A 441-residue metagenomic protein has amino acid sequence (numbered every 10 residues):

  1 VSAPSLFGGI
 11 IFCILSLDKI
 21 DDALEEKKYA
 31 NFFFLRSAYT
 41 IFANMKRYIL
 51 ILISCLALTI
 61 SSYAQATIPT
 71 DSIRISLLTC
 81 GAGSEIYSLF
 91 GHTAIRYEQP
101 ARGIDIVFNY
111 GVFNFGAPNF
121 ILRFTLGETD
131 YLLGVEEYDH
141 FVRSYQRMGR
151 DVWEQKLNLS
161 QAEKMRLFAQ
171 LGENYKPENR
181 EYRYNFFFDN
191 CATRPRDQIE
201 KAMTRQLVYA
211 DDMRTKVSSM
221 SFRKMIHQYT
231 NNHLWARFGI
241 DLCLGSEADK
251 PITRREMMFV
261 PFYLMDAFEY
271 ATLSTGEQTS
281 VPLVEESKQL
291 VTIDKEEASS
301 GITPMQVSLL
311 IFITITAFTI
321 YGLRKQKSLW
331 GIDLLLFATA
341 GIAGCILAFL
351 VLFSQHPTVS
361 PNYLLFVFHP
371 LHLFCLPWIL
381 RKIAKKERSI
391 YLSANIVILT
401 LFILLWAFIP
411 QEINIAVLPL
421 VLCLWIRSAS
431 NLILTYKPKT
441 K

Functional and structural regions predicted by a protein language model:
A3, D22-A23, A30, A38-A43: Short hydrophobic alpha-helical segments enriched in small aliphatic residues
L15-L17, L24, F32-L35: Short hydrophobic targeting helices and cationic amphipathic motifs that mediate membrane/organellar targeting
F42-L50: Bacterial N-terminal signal peptides that target proteins for export
I51-T59: Bacterial N-terminal signal peptides
I60-A64: Sec/Tat signal peptide C-region and signal peptidase I cleavage site
Q65-D294: Soluble extramembrane regions of membrane proteins in the secretory/endomembrane system
A271, T275, T279-P357: Core alpha-helical transmembrane segments of integral membrane proteins
G341-K441: Generic detector of multi-pass transmembrane helix bundles and their immediately adjacent loops in polytopic membrane
